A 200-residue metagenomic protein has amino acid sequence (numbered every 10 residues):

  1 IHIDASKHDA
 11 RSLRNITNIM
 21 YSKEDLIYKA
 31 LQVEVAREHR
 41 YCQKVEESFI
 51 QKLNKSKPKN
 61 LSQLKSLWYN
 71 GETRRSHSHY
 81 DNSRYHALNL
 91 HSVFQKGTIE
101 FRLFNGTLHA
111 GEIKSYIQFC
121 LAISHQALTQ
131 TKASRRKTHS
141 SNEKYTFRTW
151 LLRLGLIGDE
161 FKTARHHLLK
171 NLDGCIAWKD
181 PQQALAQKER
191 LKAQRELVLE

Functional and structural regions predicted by a protein language model:
I1-A5: Histidine-centered catalytic micro-motifs
S6-E200: C-terminal accessory/tail domains of diverse enzymes
